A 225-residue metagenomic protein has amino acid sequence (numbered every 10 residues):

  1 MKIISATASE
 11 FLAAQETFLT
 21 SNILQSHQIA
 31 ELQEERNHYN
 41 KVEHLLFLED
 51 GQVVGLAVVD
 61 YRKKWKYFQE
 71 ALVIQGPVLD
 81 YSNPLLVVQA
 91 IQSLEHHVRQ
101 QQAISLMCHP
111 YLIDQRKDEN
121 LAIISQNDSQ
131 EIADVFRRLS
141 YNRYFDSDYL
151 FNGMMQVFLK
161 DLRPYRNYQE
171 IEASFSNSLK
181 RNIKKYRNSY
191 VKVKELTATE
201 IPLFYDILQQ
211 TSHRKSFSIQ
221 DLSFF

Functional and structural regions predicted by a protein language model:
I3-D50, V54-Y67, S140-L150, V157 (+1 more regions): A conserved beta-strand-loop-helix scaffold within acyl/acetyltransferase catalytic domains
E34-I123: Conserved donor-binding loop and adjoining core beta-sheet/short helix segment in diverse acyl/aminoacyl transferases
I91-E95, A133, I183: Generic structural signal for well-ordered alpha-helices, preferentially at hydrophobic/aromatic core positions
R99, R137, R187: Anion (oxyanion) recognition and catalysis
I104-E119, N142-L159: Short, glycine/charge-rich beta-strand/loop segments that flank catalytic centers and engage negatively charged groups
A122-R138: Short, aromatic/basic amphipathic alpha-helical patches
